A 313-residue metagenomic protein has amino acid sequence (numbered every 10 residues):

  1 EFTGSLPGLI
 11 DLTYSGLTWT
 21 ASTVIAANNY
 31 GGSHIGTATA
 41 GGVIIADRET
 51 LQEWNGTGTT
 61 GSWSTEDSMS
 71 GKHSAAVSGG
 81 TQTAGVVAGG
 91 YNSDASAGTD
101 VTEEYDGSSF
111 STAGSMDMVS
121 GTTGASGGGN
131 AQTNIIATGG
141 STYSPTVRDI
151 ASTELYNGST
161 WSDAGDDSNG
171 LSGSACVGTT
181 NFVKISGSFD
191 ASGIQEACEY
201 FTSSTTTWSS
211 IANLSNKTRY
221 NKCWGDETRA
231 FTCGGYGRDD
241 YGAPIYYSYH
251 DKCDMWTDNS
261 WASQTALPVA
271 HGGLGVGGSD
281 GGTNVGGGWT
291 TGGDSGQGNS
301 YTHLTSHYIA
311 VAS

Functional and structural regions predicted by a protein language model:
E1-S313: Polar, enzyme-active/binding microenvironments
